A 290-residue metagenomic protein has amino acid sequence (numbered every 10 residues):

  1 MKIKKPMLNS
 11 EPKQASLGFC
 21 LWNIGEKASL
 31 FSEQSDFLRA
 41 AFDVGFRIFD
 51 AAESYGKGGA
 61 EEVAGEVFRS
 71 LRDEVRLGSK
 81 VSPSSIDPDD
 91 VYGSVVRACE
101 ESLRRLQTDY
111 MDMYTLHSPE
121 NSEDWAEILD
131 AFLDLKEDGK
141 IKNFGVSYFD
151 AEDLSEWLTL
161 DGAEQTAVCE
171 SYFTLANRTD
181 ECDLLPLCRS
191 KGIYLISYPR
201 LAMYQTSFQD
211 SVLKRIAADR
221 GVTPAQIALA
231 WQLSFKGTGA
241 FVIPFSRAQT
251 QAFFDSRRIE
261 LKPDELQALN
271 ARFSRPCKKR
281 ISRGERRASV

Functional and structural regions predicted by a protein language model:
M1-V75: N-terminal binding-site loop/beta-alpha segment at the start of enzyme catalytic domains that lines or forms
L8-K13, F42-D43, G65-R76, L103-Q107 (+3 more regions): Acidic (Asp/Glu)-rich catalytic clusters
P12-L17, G45-I48, L71-V75, T108-D112 (+4 more regions): Short, well-ordered coil/turn segments that N-cap beta-strands
G25-L30, A52-E61, S84-D89, E120-D124 (+2 more regions): Acidic-and-aromatic substrate-binding clefts and catalytic sites of carbohydrate-active enzymes
A28-A41, D90-L106, E152-E156: Short, acidic/polar
V75-G93, H117: Structural motif corresponding to the early beta-alpha repeats
L103-S122: Active-site groove signature of glycoside hydrolases
P119, E123-V290: Beta/alpha (TIM)-barrel catalytic core signal, keyed to glycine-rich beta->alpha loops juxtaposed to Asp/Glu that bind
